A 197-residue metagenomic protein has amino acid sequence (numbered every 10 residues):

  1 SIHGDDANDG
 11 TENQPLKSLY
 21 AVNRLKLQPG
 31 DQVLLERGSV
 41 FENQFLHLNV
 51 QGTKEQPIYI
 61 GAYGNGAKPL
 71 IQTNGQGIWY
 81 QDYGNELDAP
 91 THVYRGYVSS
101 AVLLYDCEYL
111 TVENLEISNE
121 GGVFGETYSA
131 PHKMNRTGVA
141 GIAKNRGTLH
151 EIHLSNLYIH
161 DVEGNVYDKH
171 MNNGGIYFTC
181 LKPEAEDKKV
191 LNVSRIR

Functional and structural regions predicted by a protein language model:
S1-Y20, R37-S39, A67: Right-handed parallel beta-helix/beta-solenoid
Y20-K26, F41-G52, L70-N74: Short, T/G/N/S-enriched strand-turn elements that build extracellular solenoid repeat scaffolds
L25-Q28, E36, S118, H160: Structured segments of extracytoplasmic/periplasmic soluble domains in secreted or envelope-associated proteins
G30-D31, S39: Surface-exposed loop/turn positions
L34, N49-Y128, E163, Y167: Right-handed parallel beta-helix/beta-spiral solenoid domain characteristic of secreted/periplasmic
Q44, I58, S100, T137 (+1 more regions): Extracytoplasmic/periplasmic beta-strand context in beta-sandwich domains, especially the cupredoxin/COX2 CuA-binding
P57, G61-G66, E108-N119, G147-E163 (+2 more regions): Right-handed parallel beta-helix
G125-K144, D161-E186: Asp-box/WD-like beta-propeller blade repeats and closely related beta-sheet repeat scaffolds
